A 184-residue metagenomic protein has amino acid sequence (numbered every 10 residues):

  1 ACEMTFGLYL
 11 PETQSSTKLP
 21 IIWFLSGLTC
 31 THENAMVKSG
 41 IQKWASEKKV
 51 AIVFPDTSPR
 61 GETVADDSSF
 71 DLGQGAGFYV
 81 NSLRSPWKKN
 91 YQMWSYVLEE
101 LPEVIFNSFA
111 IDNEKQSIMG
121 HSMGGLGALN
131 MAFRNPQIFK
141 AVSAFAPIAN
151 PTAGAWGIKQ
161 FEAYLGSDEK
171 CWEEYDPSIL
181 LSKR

Functional and structural regions predicted by a protein language model:
A1-R184: Non-catalytic cap/lid and distal C-terminal segments of serine-dependent acyl enzymes
